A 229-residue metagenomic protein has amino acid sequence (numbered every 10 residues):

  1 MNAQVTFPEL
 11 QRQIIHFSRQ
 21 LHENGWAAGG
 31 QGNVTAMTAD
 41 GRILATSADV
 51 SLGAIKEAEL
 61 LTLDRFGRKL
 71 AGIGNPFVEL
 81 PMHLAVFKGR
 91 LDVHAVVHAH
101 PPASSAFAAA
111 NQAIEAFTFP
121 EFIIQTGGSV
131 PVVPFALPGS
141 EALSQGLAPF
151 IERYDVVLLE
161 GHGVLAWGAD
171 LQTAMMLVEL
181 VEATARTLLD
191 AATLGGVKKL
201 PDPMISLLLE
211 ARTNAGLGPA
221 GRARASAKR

Functional and structural regions predicted by a protein language model:
M1-R229: Glycine-rich flexible loops
